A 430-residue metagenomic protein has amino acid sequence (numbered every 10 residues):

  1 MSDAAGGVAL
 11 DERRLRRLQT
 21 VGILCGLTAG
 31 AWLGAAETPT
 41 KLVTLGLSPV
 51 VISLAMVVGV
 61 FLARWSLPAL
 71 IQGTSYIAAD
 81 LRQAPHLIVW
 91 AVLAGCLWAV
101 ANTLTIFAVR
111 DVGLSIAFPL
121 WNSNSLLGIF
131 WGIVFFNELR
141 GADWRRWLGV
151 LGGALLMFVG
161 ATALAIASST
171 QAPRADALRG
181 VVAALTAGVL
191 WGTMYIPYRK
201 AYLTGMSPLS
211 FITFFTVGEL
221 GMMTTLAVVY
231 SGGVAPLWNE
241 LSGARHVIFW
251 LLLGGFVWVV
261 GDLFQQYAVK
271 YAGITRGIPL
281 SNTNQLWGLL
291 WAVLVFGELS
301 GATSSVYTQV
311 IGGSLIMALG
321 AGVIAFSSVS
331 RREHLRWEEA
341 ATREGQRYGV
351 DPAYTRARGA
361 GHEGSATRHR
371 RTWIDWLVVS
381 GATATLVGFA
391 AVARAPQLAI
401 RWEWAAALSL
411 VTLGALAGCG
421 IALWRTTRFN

Functional and structural regions predicted by a protein language model:
S2-N430: Polytopic alpha-helical membrane proteins, predominantly small-molecule transporters/carriers
